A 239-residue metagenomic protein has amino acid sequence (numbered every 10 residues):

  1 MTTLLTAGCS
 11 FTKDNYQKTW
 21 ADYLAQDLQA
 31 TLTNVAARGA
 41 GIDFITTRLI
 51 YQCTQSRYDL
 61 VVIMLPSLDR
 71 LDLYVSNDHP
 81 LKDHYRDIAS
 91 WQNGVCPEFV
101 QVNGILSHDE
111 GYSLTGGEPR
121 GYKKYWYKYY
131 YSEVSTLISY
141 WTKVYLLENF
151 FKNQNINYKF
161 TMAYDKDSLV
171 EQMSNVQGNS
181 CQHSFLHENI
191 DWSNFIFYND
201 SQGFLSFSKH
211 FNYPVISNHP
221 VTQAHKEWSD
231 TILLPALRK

Functional and structural regions predicted by a protein language model:
M1-F44, R48-T54, V221-E227: Serine-esterase "nucleophile elbow" of acetyl-processing enzymes
I50-K239: Alpha-helical cap/lid subdomain in secreted, periplasmic, or secretory-pathway luminal O-acyl-processing enzymes
